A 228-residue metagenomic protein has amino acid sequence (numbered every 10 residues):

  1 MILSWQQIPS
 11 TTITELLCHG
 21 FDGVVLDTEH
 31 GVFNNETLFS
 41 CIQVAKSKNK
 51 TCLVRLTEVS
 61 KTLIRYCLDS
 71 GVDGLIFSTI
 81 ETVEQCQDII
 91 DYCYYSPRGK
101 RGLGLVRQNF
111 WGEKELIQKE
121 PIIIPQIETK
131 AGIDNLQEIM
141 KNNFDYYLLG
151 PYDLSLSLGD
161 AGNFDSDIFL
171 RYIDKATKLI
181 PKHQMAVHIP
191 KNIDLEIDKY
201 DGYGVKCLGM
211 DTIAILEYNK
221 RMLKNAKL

Functional and structural regions predicted by a protein language model:
M1-V59, M140, L154: Conserved N-terminal beta1-alpha1 strand-loop-helix module at the mouth
I2-Q6, V24-L26, C52-L56, L75-F77 (+4 more regions): Hydrophobic faces of well-ordered beta-strands that scaffold small-molecule active sites in alpha/beta enzyme cores
Q6-H19, E58-Y66, K130-N142, K191-K199: Short, acidic/polar
I13, T37-C41, L63, Q85 (+6 more regions): A general structural detector for well-ordered alpha-helical segments in enzyme core domains, enriched
N35-K61, R65, D69, D91-K100 (+2 more regions): Alpha-helix-loop-beta-strand connector modules within alpha/beta enzyme cores
C41, V83-G99, A161, D211-L228: C-terminal helical cap(s) of enzyme catalytic domains, especially alpha/beta-barrels
T62, V72-L156: Conserved anion-binding
L195-A214: Short, electropositive alpha-helical surface patch
